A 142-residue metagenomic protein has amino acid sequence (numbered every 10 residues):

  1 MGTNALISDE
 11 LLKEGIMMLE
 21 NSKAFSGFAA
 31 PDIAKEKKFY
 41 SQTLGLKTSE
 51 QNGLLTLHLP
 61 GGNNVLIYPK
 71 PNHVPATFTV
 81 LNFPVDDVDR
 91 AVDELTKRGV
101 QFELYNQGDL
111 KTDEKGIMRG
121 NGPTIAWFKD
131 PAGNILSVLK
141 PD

Functional and structural regions predicted by a protein language model:
G2, P60, P131: Short, ordered coil/turn segments that flank beta-strands lining enzyme active or ligand-binding pockets
G2-M18, L55, N63, L110-R119: Amphipathic alpha-helical "stalk" segments
T3-K37, F78-L81, L139-D142: N-terminal beta-strand motif that seeds the catalytic metal site of vicinal oxygen chelate
N21, G27-V65, P71-N72: Core segments of cupin and vicinal oxygen chelate
D32-I33, L81-I135, P141-D142: Vicinal oxygen chelate
G62-N64, H73-P75, D86-R90: Short, charged/polar surface micro-motifs in flexible loops or helix N-caps
P69-V74, D142: A short, sequence-level motif marking secondary-structure junctions
